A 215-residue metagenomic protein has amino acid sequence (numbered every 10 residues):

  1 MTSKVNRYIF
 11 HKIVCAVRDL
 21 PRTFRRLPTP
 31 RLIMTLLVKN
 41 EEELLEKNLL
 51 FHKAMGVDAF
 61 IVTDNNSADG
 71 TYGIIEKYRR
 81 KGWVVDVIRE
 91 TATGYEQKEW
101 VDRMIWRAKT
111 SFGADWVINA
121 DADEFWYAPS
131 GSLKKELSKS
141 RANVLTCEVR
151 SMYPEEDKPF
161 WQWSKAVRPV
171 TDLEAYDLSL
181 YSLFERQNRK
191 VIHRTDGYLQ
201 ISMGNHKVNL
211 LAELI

Functional and structural regions predicted by a protein language model:
M1-L50: N-proximal low-complexity "stem/linker" segments adjacent to membrane-targeting elements
T2-C15, E99-W100, A128-I215: Catalytic-site signature of metal-activated, phosphate-bearing donor transferases, centered on the GT-A/GT-A-like
L50-A59: Short, acidic, metal-binding catalytic loop of nucleotide-sugar glycosyltransferases
D58, D115, N143: Short acidic/polar active-site loop segments enriched in Thr and Asp
D58-N66, V87-E90: Short beta-strand/loop segment that forms part of the nucleotide-sugar
Y72-W116: Active-site-proximal specificity loops/subdomain of glycosyltransferases
G113-Y127: Short beta-strand-to-loop acidic/aromatic patch adjacent to the donor-nucleotide binding site
